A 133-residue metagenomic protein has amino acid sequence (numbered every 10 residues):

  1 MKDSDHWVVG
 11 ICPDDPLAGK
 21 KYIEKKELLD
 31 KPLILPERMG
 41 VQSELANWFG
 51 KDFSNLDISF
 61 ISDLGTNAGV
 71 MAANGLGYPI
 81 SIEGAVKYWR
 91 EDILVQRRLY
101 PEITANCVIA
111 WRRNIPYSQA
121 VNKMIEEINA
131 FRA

Functional and structural regions predicted by a protein language model:
M1-H6, K20, E27, T66-N114: Beta-alpha-beta core module
M1-W7, I11-L33, E37: Flexible hinge/capping segments at coil-to-helix
V9-G10, L33, I58, I80 (+3 more regions): Generic preference for hydrophobic
P13, G40, I82-A85: Short secondary-structure boundary segments
K26, N106, A110-A133: Extended ligand-binding regions for polar small-molecule ligands
L29, G50, A72-A73, N129: Alpha-helix boundary recognition
K31-F53, Y117-V121, I125: Secondary-structure junction motif
L35, S54-N67: Short beta-strand-to-loop elements that line the ligand-binding cleft of bilobed periplasmic-binding protein-like
